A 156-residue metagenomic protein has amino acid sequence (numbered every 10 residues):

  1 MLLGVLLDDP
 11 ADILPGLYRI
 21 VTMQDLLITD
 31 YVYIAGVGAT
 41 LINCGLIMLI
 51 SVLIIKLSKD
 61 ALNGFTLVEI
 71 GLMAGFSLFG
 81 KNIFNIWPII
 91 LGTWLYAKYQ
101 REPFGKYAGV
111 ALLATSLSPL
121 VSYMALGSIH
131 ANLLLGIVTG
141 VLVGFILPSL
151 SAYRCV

Functional and structural regions predicted by a protein language model:
M1-V156: Alpha-helical multipass membrane-protein architecture
